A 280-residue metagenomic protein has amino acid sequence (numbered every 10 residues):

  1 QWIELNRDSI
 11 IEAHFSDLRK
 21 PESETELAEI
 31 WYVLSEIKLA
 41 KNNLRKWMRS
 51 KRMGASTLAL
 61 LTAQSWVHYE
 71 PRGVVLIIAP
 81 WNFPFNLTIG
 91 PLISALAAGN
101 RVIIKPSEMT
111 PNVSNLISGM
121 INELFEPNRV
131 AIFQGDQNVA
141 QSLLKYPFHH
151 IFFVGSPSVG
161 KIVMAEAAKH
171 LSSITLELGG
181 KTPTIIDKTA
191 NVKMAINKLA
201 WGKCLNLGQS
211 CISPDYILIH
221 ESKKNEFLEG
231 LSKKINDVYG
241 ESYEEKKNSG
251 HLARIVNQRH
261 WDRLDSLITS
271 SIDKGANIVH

Functional and structural regions predicted by a protein language model:
Q1-S65: N-terminal Rossmann-like NAD(P)+-binding subdomain of aldehyde/semialdehyde dehydrogenases
I3-N6, I10, V33, V113 (+6 more regions): Hydrophobic/aromatic residues within well-ordered alpha-helical segments
F15-D17, A97-N100, C211-I212, K246: A short small-residue
E29-V33, V113, G135, V139 (+4 more regions): Short, conserved alpha-helical segments within structured domains
T57-M194, S232: Rossmann-like NAD(P) dinucleotide-binding subdomain of oxidoreductase/dehydrogenase enzymes
F125, S158-H280: ALDH superfamily catalytic-core signature
